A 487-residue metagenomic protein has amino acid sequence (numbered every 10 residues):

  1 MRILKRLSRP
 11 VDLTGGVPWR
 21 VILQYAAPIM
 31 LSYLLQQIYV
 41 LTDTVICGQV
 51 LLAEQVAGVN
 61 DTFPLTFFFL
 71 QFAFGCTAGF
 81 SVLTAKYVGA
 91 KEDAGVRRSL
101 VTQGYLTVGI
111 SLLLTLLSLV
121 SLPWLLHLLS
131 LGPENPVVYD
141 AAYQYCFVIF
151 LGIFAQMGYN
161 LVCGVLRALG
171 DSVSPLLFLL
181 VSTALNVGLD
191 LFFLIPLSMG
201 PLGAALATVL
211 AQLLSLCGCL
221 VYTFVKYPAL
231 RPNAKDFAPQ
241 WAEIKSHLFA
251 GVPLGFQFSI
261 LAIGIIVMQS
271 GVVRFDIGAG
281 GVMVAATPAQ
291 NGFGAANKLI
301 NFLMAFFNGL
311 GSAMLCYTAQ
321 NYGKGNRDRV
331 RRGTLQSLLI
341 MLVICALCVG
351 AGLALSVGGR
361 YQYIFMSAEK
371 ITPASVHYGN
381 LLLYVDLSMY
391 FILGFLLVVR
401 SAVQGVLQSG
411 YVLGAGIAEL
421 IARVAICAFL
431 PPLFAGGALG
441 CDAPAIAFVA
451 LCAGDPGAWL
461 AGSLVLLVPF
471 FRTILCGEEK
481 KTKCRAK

Functional and structural regions predicted by a protein language model:
M1-A26, T84-G152, P196-V252, T318-M389 (+1 more regions): Short alpha-helical transmembrane segments in multi-pass integral membrane proteins
Q24-D43, V148, Y159, S182 (+4 more regions): Transmembrane helical elements of multi-pass membrane transporters/channels
I29, Y33, V45, V82 (+15 more regions): Transmembrane alpha-helix boundary and packing residues in multipass membrane permease domains and related
M30, L34, I38, T42 (+19 more regions): Generic alpha-helical transmembrane segments of integral inner-membrane proteins, especially permease/transport modules
L34, I38-A57, L126-P136, F192-M199 (+5 more regions): Helix-terminus/linker motif at the lipid-water interface of multi-pass membrane proteins
A53-P64, A142, C146, A205 (+2 more regions): Small-residue hotspots at the loop-to-helix junctions and early N-terminal turns of transmembrane alpha-helices
V56-L116, Q156-P175, Q290-L355, L393-L407 (+1 more regions): Small-residue-rich hydrophobic transmembrane alpha-helices
F74-T77, V148-R167, P175-T183, A204-C219 (+4 more regions): Short runs within selected transmembrane alpha-helices of multi-pass transporters and secretion channels
